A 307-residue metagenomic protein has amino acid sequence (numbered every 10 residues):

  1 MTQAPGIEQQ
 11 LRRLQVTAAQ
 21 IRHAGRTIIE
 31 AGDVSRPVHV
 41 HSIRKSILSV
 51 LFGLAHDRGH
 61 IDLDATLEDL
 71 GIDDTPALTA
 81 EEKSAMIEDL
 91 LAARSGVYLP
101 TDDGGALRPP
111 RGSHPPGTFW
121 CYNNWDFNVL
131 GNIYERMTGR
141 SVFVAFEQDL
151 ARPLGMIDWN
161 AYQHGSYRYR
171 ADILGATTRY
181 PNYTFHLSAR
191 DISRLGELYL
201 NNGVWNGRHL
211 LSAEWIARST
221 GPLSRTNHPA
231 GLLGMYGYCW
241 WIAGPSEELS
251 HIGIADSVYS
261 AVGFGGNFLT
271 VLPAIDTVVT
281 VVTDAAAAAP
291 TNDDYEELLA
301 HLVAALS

Functional and structural regions predicted by a protein language model:
T2-Q15, P37-R44, G53-N124: Active-site-proximal loop and beta-strand segments within enzyme catalytic domains
A4-V34, L269-V271, D276-T280: A short, well-structured edge-of-sheet supersecondary motif
I21, R26-T27, I87-F127, R140-S166: Short, charged, amphipathic alpha-helices and their helix-cap/turn boundaries
G25, H41-H60, L90, C121-A151 (+2 more regions): Alpha-helical scaffold elements that line and support the substrate/ligand-binding pocket of soluble hydrolases
D33, R111-P116, D126-N128, L174-P181: Flexible glycine/proline-enriched surface loops and loop-helix/loop-strand junctions
S42, D57-A93, R136-N182: Active-site helix/loop module of the DD-peptidase/beta-lactamase fold, centered on the serine-lysine SxxK catalytic
A171-T177, P222-V278: Active-site Gly/Thr loop motif
V258-S307: Structured C-terminal helix/loop/strand segments within mature extracytoplasmic catalytic/sensor domains
